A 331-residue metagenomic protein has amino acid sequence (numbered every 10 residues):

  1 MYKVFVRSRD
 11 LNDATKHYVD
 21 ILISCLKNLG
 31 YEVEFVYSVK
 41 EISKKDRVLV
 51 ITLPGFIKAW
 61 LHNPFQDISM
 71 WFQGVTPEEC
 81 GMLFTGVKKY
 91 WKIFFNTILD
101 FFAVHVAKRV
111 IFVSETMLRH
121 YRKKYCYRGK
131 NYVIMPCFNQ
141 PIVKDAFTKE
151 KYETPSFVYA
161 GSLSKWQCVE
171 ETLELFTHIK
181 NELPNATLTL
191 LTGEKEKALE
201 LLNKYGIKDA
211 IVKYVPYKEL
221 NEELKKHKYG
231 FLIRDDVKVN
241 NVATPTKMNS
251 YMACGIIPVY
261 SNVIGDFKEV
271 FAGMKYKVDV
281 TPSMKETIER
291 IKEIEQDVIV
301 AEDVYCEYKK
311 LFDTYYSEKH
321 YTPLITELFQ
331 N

Functional and structural regions predicted by a protein language model:
D13-H17, I21, T281-E289, E293-Q330: A charged, aromatic-enriched C-terminal amphipathic alpha-helix characteristic of glycosyltransferases across folds
N63-M82: Active-site proximal beta-strand in glycosyltransferases
T76, Y90-F112: Membrane-proximal helix-turn-helix segments that form the acceptor-binding/catalytic region of lipid-linked
H105-D145: Donor nucleotide-sugar binding/catalytic pocket of nucleotide-sugar-dependent glycosyltransferases
T148-Q167, T172-F176, K180, T189: Conserved donor-binding/catalytic core segment of Leloir-type glycosyltransferases
A160, T187-L199: Glycosyltransferase donor-sugar binding loop
Q167, K218, G230-A253, V259-V270: Nucleotide-sugar-dependent
A198-Y229: Nucleotide-activated donor-binding/catalytic signature segment of Leloir-type glycosyltransferases, i.e., the conserved
